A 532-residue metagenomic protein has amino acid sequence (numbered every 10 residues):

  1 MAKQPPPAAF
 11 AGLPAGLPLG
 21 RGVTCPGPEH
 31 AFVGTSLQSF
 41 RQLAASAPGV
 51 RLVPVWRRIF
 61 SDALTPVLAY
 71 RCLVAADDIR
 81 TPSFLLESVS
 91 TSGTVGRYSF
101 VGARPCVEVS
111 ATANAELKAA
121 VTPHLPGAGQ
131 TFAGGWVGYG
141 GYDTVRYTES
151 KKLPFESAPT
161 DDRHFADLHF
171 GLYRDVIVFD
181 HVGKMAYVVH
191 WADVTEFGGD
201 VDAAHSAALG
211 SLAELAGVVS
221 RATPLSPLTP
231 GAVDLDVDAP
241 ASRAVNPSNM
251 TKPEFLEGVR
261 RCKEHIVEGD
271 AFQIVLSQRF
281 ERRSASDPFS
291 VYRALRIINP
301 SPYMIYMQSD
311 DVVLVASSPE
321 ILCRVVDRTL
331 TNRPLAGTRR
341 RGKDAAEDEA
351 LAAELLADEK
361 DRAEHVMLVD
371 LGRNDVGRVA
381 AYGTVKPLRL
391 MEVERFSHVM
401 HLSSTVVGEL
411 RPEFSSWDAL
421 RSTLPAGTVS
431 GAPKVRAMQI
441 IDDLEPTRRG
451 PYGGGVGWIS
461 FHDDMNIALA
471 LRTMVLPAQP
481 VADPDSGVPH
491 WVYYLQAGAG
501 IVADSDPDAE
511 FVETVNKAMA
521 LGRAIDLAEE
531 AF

Functional and structural regions predicted by a protein language model:
Q4-P5: Cationic, low-complexity basic patches in intrinsically disordered or flexible, solvent-exposed regions
L13, L17-L19: Leucine-biased recognition of intrinsically disordered, low-complexity hydrophobic segments
C25-F532: Extended alpha-helical targeting/anchoring segments, especially N-terminal organellar/secretory targeting helices
